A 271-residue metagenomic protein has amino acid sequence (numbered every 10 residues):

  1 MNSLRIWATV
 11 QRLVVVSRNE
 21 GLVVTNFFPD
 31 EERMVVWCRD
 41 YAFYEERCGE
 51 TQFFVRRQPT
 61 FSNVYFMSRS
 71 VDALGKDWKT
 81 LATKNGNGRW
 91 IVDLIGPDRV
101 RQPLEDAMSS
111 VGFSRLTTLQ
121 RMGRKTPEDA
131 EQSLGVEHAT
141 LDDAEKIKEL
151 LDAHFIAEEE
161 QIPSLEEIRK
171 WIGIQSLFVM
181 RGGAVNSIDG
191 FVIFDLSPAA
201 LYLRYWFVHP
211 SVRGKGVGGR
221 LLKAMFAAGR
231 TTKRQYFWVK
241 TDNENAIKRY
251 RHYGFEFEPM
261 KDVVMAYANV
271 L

Functional and structural regions predicted by a protein language model:
M1-T80: N-terminal charged segments
M1-V36, L119, D129-Q161: Short amphipathic alpha-helix that is part of the acyltransferase structural core
Y44-E46, L177-G183, F237-W238: Cytosolic beta-strand hydrophobic patch enriched in CBS
R56-T60, P163-A184, I188-V208: A conserved beta-strand-loop-helix scaffold within acyl/acetyltransferase catalytic domains
S68-S133, V263-N269: Acyl-donor-binding surface of acyltransferase catalytic domains
V71-K84, V208, G214-A227, K248 (+1 more regions): Conserved acetyl-CoA-binding loop-helix of GNAT-fold acetyltransferases
V92-D93, L203, Y236-T241: Conserved hydrophobic beta-strand within the GNAT/NAT acetyltransferase core sheet that lines the active-site cleft
D98-R115, G219, D242-M260: Conserved active-site alpha-helix within GNAT-family acetyltransferase domains
